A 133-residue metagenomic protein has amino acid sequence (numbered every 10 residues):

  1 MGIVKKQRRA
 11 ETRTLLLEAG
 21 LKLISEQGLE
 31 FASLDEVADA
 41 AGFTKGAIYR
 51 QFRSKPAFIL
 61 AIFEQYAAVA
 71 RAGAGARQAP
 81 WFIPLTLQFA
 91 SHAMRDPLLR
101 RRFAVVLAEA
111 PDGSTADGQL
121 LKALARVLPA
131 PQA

Functional and structural regions predicted by a protein language model:
M1-Q27, F31-F43, P56-L60: Basic, helix-initiating cap at the start of DNA-binding domains
I3, E26, I62-F82: Amphipathic alpha-helical linker/stalk segments
L15, A19-E26, V69, G73 (+1 more regions): Solvent-exposed, amphipathic alpha-helical segments
G46: Key DNA-contact positions within bacterial/archaeal DNA-binding proteins
Y49-F52, P56: A short His-aromatic
Q78-S114: Amphipathic alpha-helical segments used for helix-helix packing
G113-A133: C-terminal peripheral helix-coil segments that are non-catalytic and often amphipathic
